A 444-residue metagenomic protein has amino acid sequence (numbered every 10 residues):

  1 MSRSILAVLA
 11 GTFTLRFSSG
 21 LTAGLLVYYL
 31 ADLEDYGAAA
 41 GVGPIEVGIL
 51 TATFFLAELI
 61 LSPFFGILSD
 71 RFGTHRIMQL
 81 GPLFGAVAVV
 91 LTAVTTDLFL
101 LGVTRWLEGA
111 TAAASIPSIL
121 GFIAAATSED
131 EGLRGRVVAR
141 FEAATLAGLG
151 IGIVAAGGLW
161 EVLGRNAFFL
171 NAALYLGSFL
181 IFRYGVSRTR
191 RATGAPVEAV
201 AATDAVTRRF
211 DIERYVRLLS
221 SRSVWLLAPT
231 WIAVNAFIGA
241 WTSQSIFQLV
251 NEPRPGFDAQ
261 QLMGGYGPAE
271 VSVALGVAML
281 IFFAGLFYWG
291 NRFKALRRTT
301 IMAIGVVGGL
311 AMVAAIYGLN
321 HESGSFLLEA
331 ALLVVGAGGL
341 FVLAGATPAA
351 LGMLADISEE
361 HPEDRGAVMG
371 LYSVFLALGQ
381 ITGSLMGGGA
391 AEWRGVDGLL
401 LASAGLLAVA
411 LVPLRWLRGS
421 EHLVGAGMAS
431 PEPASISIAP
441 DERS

Functional and structural regions predicted by a protein language model:
M1-S2, R188-A228, E432-R443: Juxtamembrane intracellular "pre-TM" segments in multi-pass secondary transporters
F54-P63, L149-G150, M279-F287, Q380-I381: Residue-level signature of mid-helix packing/kink "hotspots" within the transmembrane helices of 12-pass Major
L59-T96: Conserved MFS/SLC helix-loop-helix module at the cytosolic interface between two early adjacent transmembrane helices
I60-G73, A284-R298, A391: Helix-to-loop junctions at the C-terminal end of transmembrane segments in multipass secondary transporters
R71-P82, K294-V307: Cytoplasmic membrane-interface "Motif A"-like loop-to-helix N-cap segments of 12-TM Major Facilitator Superfamily
L83-T96, V307-S325: C-terminal ends and interior cores of transmembrane alpha-helices in multi-pass membrane transporters/permeases
T104-T145: Cytoplasmic helix-loop-helix junction between adjacent transmembrane helices in 12-TM secondary transporters
A114-S128, G345-E360: Intracellular juxtamembrane helix-capping segments at the cytosolic ends of symmetry-related transmembrane helices
